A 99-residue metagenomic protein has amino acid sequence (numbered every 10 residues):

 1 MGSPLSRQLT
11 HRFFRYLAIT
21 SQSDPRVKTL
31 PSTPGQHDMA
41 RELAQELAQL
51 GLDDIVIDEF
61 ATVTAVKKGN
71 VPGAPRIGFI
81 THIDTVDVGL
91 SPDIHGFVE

Functional and structural regions predicted by a protein language model:
S6-P34: N-terminal capping segment at the start of a domain
S21, F60, T81-I83: Fold-independent oxyanion-binding glycine-rich loops and adjacent beta-strand/coil segments at enzyme active sites
G35-A44: Short catalytic helix/loop segments, enriched in acidic residues and glycine and frequently bearing histidine
E46, V71-P72: N-terminal accessory alpha/beta regions
D53-A61: Short, well-structured beta-strand/strand-turn elements
A65-V71: Active-site beta-strand termini and strand-to-loop segments that position acidic
A74-E99: Active-site metal-coordination/substrate-binding segment of hydrolases, especially metallo-dependent peptidases
